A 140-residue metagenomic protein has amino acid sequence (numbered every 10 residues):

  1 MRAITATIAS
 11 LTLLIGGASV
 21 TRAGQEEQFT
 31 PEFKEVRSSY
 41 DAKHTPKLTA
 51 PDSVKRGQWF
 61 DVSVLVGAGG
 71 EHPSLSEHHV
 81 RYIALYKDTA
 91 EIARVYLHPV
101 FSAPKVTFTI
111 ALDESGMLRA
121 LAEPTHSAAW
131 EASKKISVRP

Functional and structural regions predicted by a protein language model:
Q25-V54: Short, compositionally biased P/S/T/A/G/V-rich stretches that sit at domain boundaries
V54-G67: Contiguous beta-strand segments within globular domains
W59, D113-M117: Extracellular Ig-like/FN3 beta-sandwich strand-entry sites
L65-L75: Short amphipathic, basic-aromatic surface patches that mediate peripheral association with negatively charged
L75-R81: Short coil-to-beta strand junction motifs in C2/discoidin
K105-A111: Exposed aromatic-hydrophobic patches
P124-A132: Short acidic/polar inter-strand loop motif in beta-rich domains
K135-P140: Short beta-strand edge segments in extracellular beta-sheet folds
